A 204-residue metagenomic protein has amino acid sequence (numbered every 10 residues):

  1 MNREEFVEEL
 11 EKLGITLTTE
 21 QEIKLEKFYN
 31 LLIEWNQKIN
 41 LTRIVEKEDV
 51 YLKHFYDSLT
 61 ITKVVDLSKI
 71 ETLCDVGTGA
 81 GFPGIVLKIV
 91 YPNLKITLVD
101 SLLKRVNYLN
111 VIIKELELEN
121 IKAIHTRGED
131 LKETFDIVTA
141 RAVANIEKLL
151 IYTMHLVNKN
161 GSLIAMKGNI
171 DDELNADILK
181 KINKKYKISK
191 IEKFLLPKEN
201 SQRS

Functional and structural regions predicted by a protein language model:
M1-I70, C74, K104-N107, V111-I121: Class I SAM-dependent transferase core
L32, L87, K167: Residue-level signal for inorganic ion chemistry
L59-A140, L150-I151: Conserved SAM/SAH cofactor-binding pocket of Class I
Y91, V157-K159: Helix-to-beta-strand junctions that scaffold the AdoMet/dcAdoMet cofactor pocket in Class I SAM-dependent enzymes
K95, N120-K122, S162, K187-K190: Conserved beta-strand segments of alpha/beta enzyme cores
V143-I146, N169-D171: Short beta->alpha connector loops
N160-D171: Conserved beta-strand signature within the Rossmann-like core of class I S-adenosyl-L-methionine
I170-S204: Active-site capping/gating segments
